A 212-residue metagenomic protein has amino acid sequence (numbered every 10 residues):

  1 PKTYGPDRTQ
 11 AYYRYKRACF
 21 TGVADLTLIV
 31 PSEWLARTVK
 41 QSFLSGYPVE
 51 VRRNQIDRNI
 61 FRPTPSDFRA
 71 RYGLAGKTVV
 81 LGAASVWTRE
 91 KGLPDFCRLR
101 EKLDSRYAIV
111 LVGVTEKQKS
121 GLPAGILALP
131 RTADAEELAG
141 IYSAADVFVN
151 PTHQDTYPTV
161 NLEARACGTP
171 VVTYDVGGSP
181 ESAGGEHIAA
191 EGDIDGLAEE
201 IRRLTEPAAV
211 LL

Functional and structural regions predicted by a protein language model:
P1-L28, R37, Q41-F43: Membrane-proximal helix-turn-helix segments that form the acceptor-binding/catalytic region of lipid-linked
R37-K40, Q55-R71, S120-G121: Acidic anion/phosphate-binding donor-loop and adjacent secondary structure in glycosyltransferase catalytic cores
G73-K91, C97-R100: Conserved donor-binding/catalytic core segment of Leloir-type glycosyltransferases
G113-E136: Nucleotide-activated donor-binding/catalytic signature segment of Leloir-type glycosyltransferases, i.e., the conserved
G140-A145: Short alpha-helical donor nucleotide-sugar binding micro-motif in glycosyltransferases
H153: Aromatic "clamp/platform" in nucleotide-sugar-dependent glycosyltransferases that forms part of the donor/acceptor
N161, P170-T173: Short hydrophobic beta-strand element within catalytic cores of glycosyltransferases and related nucleotide-activated
E186-I194, R203-A208: Conserved acidic donor-binding segment of nucleotide-sugar-dependent glycosyltransferases
